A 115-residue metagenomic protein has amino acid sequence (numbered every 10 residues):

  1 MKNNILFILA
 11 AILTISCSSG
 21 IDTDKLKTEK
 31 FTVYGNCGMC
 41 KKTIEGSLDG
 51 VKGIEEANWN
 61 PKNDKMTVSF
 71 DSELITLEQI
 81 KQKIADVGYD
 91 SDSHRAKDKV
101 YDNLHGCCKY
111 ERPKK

Functional and structural regions predicted by a protein language model:
M1-N4: Positively charged n-region of N-terminal signal peptides that target proteins for export
L13-S16: C-terminal motif of bacterial Sec signal peptides marking the signal peptidase cleavage site
S18-G20: Bacterial signal peptide processing site
T23-G35: Short glycine-/aliphatic-rich beta-strand segments at the starts of folded cytosolic domains
G35-T67, E73-L74: Post-signal-peptide N-terminal segment of Sec-exported extracytoplasmic proteins
I44-S47, Q79-G88: Short amphipathic alpha-helices in soluble, non-transmembrane regions that often serve as interface/regulatory elements
G88-V100: Conserved short beta-strand edge segments in small beta-sheet-based binding/regulatory domains
D102-K115: Short, low-order "capping/linker" segments at domain edges
